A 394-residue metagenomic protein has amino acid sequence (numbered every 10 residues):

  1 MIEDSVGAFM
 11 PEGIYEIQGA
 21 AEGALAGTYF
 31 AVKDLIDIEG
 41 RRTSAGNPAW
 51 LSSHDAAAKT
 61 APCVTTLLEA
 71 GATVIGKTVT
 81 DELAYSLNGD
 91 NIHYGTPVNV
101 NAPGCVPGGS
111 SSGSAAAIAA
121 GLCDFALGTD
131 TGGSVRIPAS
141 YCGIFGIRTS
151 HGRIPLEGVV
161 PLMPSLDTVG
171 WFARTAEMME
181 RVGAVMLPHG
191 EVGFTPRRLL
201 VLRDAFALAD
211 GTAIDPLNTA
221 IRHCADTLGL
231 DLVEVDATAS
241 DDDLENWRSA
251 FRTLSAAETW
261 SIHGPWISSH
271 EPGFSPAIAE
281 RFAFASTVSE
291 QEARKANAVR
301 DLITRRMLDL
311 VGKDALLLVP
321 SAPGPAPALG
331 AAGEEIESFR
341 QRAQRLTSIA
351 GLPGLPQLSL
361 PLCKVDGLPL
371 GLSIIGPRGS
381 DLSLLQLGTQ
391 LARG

Functional and structural regions predicted by a protein language model:
M1-C123: Gly/Ser-rich catalytic/binding loops embedded in alpha/beta enzyme cores
M1-L25, P188-Q344: Amidase signature
M1-V6, E69, F125, T131-A207 (+1 more regions): Structural helix-boundary/capping segments
K33, E69, Q291-G394: Glycine-rich, small-residue loops and helix-cap segments that act as flexible hinges at active-site edges
R41-R42, A84-S86, I137-P138, G211-T212 (+3 more regions): Short glycine-/acidic-enriched loop or helix-start segments at secondary-structure transitions that form or flank
W50-D55, D167-R174, A285-S286: Short, well-ordered beta-strand elements within core beta-sheets of diverse protein domains
I92-G95, G143-G146, E335-E337, G376-P377: Short, hinge-like loop/turn segments at secondary-structure boundaries
